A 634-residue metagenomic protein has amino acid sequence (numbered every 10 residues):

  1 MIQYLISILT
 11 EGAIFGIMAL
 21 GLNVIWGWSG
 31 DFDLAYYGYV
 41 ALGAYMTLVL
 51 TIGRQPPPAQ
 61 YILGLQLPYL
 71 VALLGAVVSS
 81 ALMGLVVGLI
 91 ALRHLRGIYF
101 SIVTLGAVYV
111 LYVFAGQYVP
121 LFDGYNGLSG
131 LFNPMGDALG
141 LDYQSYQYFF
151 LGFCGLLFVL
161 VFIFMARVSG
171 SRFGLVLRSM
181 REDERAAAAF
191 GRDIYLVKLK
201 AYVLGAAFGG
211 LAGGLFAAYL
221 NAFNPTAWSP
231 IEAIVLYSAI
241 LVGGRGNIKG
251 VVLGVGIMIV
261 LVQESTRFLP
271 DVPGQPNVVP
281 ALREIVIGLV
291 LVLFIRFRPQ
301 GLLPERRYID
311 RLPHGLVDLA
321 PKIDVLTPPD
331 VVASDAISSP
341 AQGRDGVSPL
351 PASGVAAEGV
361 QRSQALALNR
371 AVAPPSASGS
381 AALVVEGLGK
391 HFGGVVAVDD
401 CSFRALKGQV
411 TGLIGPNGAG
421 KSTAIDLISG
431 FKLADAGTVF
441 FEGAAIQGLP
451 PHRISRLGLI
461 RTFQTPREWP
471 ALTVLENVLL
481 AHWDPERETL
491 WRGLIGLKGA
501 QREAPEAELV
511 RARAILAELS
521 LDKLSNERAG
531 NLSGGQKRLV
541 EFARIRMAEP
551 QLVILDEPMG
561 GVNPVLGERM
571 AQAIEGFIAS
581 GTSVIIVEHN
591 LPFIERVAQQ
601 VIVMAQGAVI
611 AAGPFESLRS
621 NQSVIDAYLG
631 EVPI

Functional and structural regions predicted by a protein language model:
M1-A336: Transmembrane alpha-helices and adjacent helix-loop boundaries
I414-P416: The feature captures the beta-strand-to-loop junction immediately N-terminal to the Walker
S429: Helix-to-loop junction immediately C-terminal to a conserved catalytic motif
Q447-G448, L509, I515-G530: Conserved ABC nucleotide-binding domain
V553-E557: Catalytic Walker B motif of ABC-type/P-loop ATPase nucleotide-binding domains
I594-R596: A short, surface-exposed alpha-helical micro-motif characterized by mixed small hydrophobic and charged/polar residues
